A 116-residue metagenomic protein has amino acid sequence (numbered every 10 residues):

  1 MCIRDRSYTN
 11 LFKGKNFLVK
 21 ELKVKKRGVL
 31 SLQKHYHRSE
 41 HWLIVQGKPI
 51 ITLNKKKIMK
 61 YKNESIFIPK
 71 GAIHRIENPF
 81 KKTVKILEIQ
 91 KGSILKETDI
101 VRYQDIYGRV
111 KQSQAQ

Functional and structural regions predicted by a protein language model:
M1-D5: Conserved small/polar residues in nucleotide/adenosyl-binding loops
K20-H37: Conserved short histidine dyad/triad with adjacent acidic residue
S31-Q33, I51-T52, I68, H74-F80 (+1 more regions): Short beta-strand His + acidic residue motifs that chelate non-heme Fe in jelly-roll/DSBH and cupin folds
H37-I50, N54-K55: Glycine- and acidic-residue-biased ligand/ion/polar-headgroup-sensing regions
H41, K81-R102: A short hydrophobic beta-strand segment most commonly corresponding to one strand of the jelly-roll/cupin
K55-I73: Short acidic-glycine-tyrosine-enriched beta hairpin
E97-Q116: Acidic/histidine-enriched, glycine/proline-rich intrinsically disordered or flexible terminal extensions
